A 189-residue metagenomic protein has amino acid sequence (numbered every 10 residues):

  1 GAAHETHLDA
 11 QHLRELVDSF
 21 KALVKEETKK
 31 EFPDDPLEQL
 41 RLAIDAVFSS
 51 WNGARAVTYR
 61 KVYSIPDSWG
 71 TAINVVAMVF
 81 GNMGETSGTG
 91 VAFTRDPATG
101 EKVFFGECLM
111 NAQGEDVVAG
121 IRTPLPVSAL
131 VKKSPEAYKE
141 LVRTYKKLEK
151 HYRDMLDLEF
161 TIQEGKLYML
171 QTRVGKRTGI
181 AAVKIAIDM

Functional and structural regions predicted by a protein language model:
G1-M189: Nucleotide/phosphate-binding sheet-loop regions of phosphoryl- and nucleotidyl-transfer enzymes
